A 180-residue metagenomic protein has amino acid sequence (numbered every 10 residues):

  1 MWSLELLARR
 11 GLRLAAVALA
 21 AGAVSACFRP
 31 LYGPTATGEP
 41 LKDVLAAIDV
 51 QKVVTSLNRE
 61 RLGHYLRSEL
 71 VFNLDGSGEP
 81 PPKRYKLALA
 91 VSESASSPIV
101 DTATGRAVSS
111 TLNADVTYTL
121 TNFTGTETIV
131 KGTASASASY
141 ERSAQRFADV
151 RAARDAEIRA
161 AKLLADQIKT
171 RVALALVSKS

Functional and structural regions predicted by a protein language model:
W2-S68, G76, V177-S180: A structural "domain/chain start" motif
V50-K52, R59, V71, A88 (+2 more regions): Acidic, proline/glycine-rich low-complexity intrinsically disordered segments
S56-Y65, A107, R151-L163: Soluble non-cytosolic domains of exported or imported proteins
N73-G78, L120-T124, Q167-L176: Sec/Tat-exported extracytoplasmic proteins
S77-T133, S137-D155: Surface-exposed short loop/turn segments
A148-S180: C-terminal/domain-edge helix-coil "capping" segments
